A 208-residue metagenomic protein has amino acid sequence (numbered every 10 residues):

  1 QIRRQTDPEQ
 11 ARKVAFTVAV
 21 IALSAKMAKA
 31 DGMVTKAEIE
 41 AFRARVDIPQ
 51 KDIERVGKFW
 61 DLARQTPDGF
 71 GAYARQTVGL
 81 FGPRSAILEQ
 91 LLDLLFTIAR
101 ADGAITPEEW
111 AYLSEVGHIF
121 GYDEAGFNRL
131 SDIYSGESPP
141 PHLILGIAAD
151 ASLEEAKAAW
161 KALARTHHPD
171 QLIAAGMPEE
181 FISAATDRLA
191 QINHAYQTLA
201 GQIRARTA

Functional and structural regions predicted by a protein language model:
Q1-K29, M33-A208: Small-residue-enriched hydrophobic alpha-helices in membranes
